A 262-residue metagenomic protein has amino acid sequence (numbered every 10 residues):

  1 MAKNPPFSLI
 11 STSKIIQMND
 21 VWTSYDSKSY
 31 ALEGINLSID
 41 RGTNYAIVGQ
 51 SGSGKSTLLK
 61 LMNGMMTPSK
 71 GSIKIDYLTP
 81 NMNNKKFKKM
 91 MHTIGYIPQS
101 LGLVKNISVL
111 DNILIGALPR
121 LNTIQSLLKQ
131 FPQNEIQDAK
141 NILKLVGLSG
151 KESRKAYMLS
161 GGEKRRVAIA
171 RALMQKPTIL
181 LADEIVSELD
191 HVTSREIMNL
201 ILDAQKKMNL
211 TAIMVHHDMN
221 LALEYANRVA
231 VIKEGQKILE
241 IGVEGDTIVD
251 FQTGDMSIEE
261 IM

Functional and structural regions predicted by a protein language model:
V48-Q50: The feature captures the beta-strand-to-loop junction immediately N-terminal to the Walker
N63: Helix-to-loop junction immediately C-terminal to a conserved catalytic motif
S72-K89: ABC ATPase NBD Q-loop/coupling interface
S126-G150: Conserved ABC ATPase "signature" region
K155-L159, E163: Conserved ABC ATPase signature
L180-D183: Catalytic Walker B motif of ABC-type/P-loop ATPase nucleotide-binding domains
H216-H217: H-loop/switch region of ABC-family ATPase nucleotide-binding domains
